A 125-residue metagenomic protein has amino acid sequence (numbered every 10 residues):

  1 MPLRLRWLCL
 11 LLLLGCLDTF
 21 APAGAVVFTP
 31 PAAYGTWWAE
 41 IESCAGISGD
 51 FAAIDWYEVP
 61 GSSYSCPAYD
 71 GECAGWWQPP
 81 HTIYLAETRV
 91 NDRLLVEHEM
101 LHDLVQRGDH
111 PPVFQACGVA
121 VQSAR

Functional and structural regions predicted by a protein language model:
P2-L10: Sec-dependent signal peptide recognition, specifically the positively charged N-region followed immediately by
T19-V90: Auxiliary, metal-adjacent structural segments of Zn-dependent hydrolase domains
C66-Y69, L95-E97, C117: Generic alpha-helix signal with a bias toward terminal, lower-confidence helices and secondary-structure junctions
R89-L94, Q106-R125: Post-HEXXH active-site segment of zinc metalloproteases
E97, L101-V105: Short active-site segment of divalent metal-dependent hydrolases/proteases that encodes the spacing between
